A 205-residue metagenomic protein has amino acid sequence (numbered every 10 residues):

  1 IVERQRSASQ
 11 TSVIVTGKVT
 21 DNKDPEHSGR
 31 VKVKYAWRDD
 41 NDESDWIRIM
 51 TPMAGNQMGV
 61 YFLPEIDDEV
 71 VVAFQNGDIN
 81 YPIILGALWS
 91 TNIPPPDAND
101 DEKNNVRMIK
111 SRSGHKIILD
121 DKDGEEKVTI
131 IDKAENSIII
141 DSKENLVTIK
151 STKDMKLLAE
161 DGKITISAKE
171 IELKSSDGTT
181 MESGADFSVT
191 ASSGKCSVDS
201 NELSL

Functional and structural regions predicted by a protein language model:
I1-R4, T16-K18, K23-P25, Y61-L205: Right-handed beta-helix
S9-T16: Short coil-to-beta-strand transition motifs
V19, K34-W37: Acidic-leg catalytic submotif of subtilisin-like serine proteases
E26-V33: Short aromatic-glycine-enriched beta-strand elements
H27, R38-N41: Calcium-regulated, polybasic anionic-phospholipid
N41-Y61: Beta-strand/loop nucleic-acid-binding surfaces
